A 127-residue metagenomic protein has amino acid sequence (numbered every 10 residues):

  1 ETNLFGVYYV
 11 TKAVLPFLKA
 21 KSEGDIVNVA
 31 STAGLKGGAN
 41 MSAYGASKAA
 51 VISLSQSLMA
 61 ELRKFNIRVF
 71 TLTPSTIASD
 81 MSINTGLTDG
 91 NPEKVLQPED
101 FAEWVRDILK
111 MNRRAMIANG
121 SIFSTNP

Functional and structural regions predicted by a protein language model:
T11, S47: Active-site helix of classical SDR
A13-S22: A short helix-coil junction within the Rossmann-fold of NAD(P)-dependent oxidoreductases
P16, A60-K64: Alpha-helical segment proximal to the catalytic Tyr-Lys
V27, V69-L72, S82: Hydrophobic structural elements of the Rossmann-like NAD(P)H-binding subdomain that define the short-chain
S31: Residue(s) in the substrate-gating loop at a strand-loop-helix junction that position the organic substrate next
K36-S42, K94: Active-site loop immediately N-terminal to the catalytic Tyr-X3-Lys motif of short-chain dehydrogenase/reductase
T71-L72, S79, L87-P127: C-terminal helical subdomain
